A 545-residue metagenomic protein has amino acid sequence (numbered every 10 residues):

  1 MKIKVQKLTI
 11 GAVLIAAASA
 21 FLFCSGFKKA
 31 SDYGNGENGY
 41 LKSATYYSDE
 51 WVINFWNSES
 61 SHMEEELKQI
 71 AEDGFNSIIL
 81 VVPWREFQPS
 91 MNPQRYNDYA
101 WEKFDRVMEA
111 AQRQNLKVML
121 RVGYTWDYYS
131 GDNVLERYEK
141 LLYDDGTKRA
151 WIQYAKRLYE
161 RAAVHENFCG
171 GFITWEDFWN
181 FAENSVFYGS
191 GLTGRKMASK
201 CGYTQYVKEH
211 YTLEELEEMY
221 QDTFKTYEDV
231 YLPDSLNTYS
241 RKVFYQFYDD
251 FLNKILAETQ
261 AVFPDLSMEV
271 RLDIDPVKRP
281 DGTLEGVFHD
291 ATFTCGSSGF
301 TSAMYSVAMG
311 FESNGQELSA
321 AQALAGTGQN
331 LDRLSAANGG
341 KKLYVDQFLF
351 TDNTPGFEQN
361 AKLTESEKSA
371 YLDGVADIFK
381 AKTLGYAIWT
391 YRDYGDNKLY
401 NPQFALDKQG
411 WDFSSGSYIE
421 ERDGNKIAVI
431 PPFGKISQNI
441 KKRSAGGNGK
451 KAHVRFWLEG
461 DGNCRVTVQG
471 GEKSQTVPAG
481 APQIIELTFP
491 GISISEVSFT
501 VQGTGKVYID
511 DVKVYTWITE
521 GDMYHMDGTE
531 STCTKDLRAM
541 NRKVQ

Functional and structural regions predicted by a protein language model:
F27-I79, Q94, E109: N-terminal carbohydrate-binding accessory modules
K42-A44, I78-L80, V118-V122, C169-I173 (+4 more regions): Hydrophobic faces of well-ordered beta-strands that scaffold small-molecule active sites in alpha/beta enzyme cores
Y47-S58, W84-W101, L135-A150, D234-D249 (+2 more regions): The substrate-binding groove and active-site-proximal loops of carbohydrate-active enzymes, especially glycoside
F55-I70, Q153-L158, P280-T294, K368-A376: Short, acidic/polar
M63-E136, R149-I152, D249-F263: Aromatic-lined substrate-binding rim segments of carbohydrate-active enzymes
Q153, R157, R161-S302, S306-M309: Polysaccharide-binding and catalytic clefts of secreted carbohydrate-active enzymes
V307, T327-D332, A336-D396, G521-Q545: Substrate-binding cleft of secreted/luminal carbohydrate-active enzymes
G395-G528: Extracellular and organelle-lumenal recognition/adhesion modules and their flexible linkers in secreted
